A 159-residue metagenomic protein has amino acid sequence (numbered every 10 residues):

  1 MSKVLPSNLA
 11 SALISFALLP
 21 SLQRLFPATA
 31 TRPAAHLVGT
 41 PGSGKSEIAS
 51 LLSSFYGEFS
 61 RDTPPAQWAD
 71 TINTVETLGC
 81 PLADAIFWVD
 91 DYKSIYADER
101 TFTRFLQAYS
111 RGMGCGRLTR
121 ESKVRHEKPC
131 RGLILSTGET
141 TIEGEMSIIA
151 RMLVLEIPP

Functional and structural regions predicted by a protein language model:
M1-D62: P-loop NTPase catalytic core of nucleic-acid-dependent motor ATPases
M1-L5, T63-V75, R117-S122: Active-site-adjacent structural elements in folded domains
S43, E47-R100: AAA+/P-loop NTPase substrate/partner-engagement loops
L78-P81, D98, R125-C130, G144-I148: Conserved catalytic network of the ASCE P-loop NTPase/AAA+ motor domain
S94-I95, T140-I142: Residues immediately C-terminal
F102-E121: Conserved catalytic/switch belt of AAA+ P-loop NTPases
C115-G116, P129-E139, V154-E156: Structural recognition of the conserved hydrophobic beta-strand(s) that form the central parallel beta-sheet of P-loop
E143-P159: Conserved P-loop NTPase catalytic core
